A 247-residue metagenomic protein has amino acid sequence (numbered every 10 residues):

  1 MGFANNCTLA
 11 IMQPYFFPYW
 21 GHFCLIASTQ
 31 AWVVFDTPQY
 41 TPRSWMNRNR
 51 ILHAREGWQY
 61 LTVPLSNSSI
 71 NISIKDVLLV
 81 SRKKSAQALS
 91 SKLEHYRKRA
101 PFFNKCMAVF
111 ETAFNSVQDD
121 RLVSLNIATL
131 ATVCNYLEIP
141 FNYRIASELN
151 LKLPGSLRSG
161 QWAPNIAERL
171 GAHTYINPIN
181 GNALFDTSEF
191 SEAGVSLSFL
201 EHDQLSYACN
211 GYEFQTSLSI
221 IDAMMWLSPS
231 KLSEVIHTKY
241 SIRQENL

Functional and structural regions predicted by a protein language model:
M1-L247: Residues lining hydrophobic/aromatic ligand-binding pockets adjacent to catalytic sites
